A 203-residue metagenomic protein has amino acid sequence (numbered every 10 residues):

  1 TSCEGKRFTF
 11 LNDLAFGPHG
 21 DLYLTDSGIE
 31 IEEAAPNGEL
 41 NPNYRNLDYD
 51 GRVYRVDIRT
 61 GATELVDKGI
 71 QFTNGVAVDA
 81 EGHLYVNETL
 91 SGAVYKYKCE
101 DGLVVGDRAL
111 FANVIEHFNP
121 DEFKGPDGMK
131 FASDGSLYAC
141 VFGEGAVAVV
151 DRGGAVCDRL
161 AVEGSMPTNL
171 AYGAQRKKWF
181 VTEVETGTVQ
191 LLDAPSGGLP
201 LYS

Functional and structural regions predicted by a protein language model:
T1-S2, E64-K68, V104-N113, D158-V162 (+1 more regions): Beta-propeller fold detector
C3-L22, L47-R52, T63-L84, V114-L137 (+2 more regions): Beta-rich, blade/repeat-based domains predominating in secreted/periplasmic proteins but also intracellular
L24-D48, V189-L192: Short, conserved, GDST-rich strand-edge loop motifs in beta-rich repeat architectures
S27-I29, T89, C99, F142 (+2 more regions): Short loop/turn segments immediately following the C-termini of beta-strands
N43, D48-G51, S91, V105 (+1 more regions): A detector of repeated loop/turn-to-beta-strand junctions in beta-rich toroidal repeat architectures
G51-Y54, A93-Y95, A146-A148, T188-Q190: A short loop-to-beta-strand structural motif that recurs across blades of beta-propeller domains
D57-G61, K98-L103, V150-A155, D193-G197: Short loop/turn segments that connect beta-strands within beta-propeller blades
E88, G92-Y97, R108-A155: Loop/turn-rich, solvent-exposed surfaces of beta-rich toroidal or solenoidal domains
